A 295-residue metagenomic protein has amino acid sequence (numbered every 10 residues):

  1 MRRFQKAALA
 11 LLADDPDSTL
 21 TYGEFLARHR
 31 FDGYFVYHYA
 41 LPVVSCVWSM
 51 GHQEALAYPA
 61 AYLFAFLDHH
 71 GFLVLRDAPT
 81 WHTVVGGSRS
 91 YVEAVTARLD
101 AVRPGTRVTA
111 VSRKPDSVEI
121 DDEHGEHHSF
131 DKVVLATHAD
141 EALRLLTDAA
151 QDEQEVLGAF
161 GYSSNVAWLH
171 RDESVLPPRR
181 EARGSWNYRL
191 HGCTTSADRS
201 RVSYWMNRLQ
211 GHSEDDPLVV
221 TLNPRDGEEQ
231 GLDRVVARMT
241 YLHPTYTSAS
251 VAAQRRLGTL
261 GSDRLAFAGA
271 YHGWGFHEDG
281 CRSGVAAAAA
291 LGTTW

Functional and structural regions predicted by a protein language model:
M1-A60, F64-A65: Mobile amphipathic helical/loop "lid" adjacent to a hydrophobic cofactor/ligand pocket
L26, V44, V95, V134 (+4 more regions): A residue-level signal for conserved active-site and pocket-lining positions in enzyme catalytic cores
A65-E123, H128: Helical element adjacent to the flavin cofactor pocket in flavoenzyme catalytic cores
L99, S129, L291-W295: Short, hydrophobic alpha-helical segments
V102-P104, L135, F267: A structural signal for the hydrophobic beta-strands that form the central parallel beta-sheet of Rossmann-like
R107-P244: Mid-domain catalytic core of redox enzymes that form a hydrophobic substrate pocket/lid adjacent to a catalytic redox
H212-S213, D226-F267, Y271-W274: FAD-binding beta-loop-beta segment adjacent to the flavin cofactor pocket
A268-W295: A conserved FAD-binding loop/helix module that cradles the flavin
